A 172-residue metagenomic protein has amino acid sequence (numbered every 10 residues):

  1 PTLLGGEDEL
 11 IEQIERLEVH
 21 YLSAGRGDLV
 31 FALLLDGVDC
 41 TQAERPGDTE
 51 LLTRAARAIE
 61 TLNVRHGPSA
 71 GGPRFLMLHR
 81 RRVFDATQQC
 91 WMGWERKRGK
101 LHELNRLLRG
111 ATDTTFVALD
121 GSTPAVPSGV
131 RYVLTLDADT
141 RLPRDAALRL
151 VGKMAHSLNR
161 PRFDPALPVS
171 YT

Functional and structural regions predicted by a protein language model:
P1-T172: Internal catalytic domains of large membrane-associated glycosyltransferases
